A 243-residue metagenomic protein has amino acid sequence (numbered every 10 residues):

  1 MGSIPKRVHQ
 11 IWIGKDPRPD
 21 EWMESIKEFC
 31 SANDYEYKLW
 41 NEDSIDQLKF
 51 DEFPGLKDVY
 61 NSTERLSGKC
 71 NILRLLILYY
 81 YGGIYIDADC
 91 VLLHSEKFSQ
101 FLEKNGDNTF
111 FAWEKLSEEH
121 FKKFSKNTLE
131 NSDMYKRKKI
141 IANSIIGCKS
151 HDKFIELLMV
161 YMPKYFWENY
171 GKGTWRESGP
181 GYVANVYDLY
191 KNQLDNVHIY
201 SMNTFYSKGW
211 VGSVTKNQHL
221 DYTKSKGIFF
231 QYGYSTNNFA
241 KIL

Functional and structural regions predicted by a protein language model:
M1-C70, I86-L243: Glycosyltransferase-associated regions of secretory-pathway enzymes, highlighting luminal stem/catalytic domains
N71-G83: Small-residue hinge/turn detector
